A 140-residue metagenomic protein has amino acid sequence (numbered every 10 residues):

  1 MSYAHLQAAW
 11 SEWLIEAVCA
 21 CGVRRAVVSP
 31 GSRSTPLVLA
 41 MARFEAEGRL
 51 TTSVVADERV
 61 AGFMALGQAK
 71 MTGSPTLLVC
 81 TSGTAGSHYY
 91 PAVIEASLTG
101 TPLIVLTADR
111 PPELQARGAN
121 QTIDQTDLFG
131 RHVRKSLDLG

Functional and structural regions predicted by a protein language model:
M1-G140: N-terminal alpha/beta PP-like core and its mobile active-site loop of ThDP/TPP-dependent enzymes
